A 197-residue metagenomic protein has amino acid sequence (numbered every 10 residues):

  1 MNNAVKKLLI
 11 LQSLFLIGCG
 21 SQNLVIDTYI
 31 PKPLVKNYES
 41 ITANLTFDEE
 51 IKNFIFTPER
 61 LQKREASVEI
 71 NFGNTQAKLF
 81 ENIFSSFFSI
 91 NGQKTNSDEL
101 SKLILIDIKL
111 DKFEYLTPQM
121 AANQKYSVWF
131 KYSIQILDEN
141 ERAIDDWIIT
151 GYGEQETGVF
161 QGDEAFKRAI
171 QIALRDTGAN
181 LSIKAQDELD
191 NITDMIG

Functional and structural regions predicted by a protein language model:
M1-C19: Sec-dependent bacterial lipoprotein signal peptides
C19-L79, E188-G197: A structural "domain/chain start" motif
G20-K32, K94-D146, E154-T157: Surface-exposed short loop/turn segments
E39-T42, I83-S85, I108-K109, E139-R142 (+2 more regions): Bimodal feature
T57-L61, T117-A121, G158-G162: Short acidic, glycine/proline-rich loop/turn micro-motifs
K63-F72, N140-I183: Short secondary-structure boundary motifs at beta->alpha junctions and helix caps
I70-S97, I108: Mid-chain, structured segments of secreted extracytoplasmic proteins
S85-S89, Q93, G178-S182, Q186 (+1 more regions): Sec-exported extracytoplasmic/periplasmic mature domains
